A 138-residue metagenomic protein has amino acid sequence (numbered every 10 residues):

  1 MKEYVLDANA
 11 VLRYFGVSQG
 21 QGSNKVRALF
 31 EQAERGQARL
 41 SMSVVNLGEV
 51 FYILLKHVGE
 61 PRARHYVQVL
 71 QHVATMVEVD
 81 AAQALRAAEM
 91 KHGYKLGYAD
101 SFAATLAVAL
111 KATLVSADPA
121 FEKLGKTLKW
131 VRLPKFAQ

Functional and structural regions predicted by a protein language model:
M1-E3, V73, A104-Q138: Acidic, PIN/NYN-like endoribonuclease modules and their adjacent C-terminal/linker elements
M1-M42, L55-Q68, A137-Q138: Short, well-structured N-terminal submotif of metal-dependent ribonuclease cores
L6, S41-M42, E78, Y98 (+1 more regions): Short beta-strand scaffold positions
A10, G16, E49-Y52, Y94 (+1 more regions): Hydrophobic side chains within alpha-helical segments
V11-L12, L47, A84, F121-E122: A generic structural signal for short hydrophobic patches within well-formed alpha-helices
V17-S18, I53, M90, T127-L128: Residue-level signal for well-ordered alpha-helical positions
G48-F51, Q71, A88: Amphipathic alpha-helical segments within well-ordered protein domains
T75-T113: Active-site neighborhoods of divalent-metal-dependent phosphate/nucleic-acid chemistry enzymes
